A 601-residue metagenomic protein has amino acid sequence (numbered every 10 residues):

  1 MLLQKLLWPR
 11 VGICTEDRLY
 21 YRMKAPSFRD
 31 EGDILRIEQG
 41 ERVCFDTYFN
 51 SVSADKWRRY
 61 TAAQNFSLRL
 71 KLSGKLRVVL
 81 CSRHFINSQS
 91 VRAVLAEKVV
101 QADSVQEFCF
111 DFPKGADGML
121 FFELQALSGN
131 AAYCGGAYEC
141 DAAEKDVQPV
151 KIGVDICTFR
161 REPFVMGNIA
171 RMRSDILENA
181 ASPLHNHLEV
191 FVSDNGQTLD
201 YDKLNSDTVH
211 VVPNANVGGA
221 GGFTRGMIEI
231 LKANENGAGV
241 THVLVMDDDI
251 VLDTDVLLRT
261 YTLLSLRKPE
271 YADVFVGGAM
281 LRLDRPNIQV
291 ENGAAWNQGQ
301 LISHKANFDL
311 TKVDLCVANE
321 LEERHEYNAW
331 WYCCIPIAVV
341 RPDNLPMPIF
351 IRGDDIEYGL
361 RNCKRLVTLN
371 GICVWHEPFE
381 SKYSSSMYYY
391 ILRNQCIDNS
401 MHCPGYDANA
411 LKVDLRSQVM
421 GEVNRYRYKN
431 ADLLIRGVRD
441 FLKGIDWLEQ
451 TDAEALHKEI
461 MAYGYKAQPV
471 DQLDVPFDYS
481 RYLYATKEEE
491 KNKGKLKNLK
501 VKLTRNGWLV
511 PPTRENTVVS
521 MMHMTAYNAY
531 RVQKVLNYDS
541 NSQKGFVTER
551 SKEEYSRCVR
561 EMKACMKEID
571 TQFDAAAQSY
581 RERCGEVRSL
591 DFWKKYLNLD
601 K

Functional and structural regions predicted by a protein language model:
M1-M119, R393-N394, D398-K601: Terminal low-complexity segments of carbohydrate-biosynthetic enzymes
C134-E144, L369-S385: Active-site donor/metal-binding and catalytic loop motifs of nucleotide-sugar-dependent glycosylation enzymes
V150-D155, E189, E357: Cell-envelope/extracellular polymer assembly enzymes that use nucleotide-activated donors
M172-V212: Acidic donor-binding segment of Leloir-type glycosyltransferases
G237-V251: Short beta-strand-to-loop acidic/aromatic patch adjacent to the donor-nucleotide binding site
D255-S303: Conserved donor NDP-sugar-binding/catalytic core segment of glycosyltransferases
A306-C333: A recurrent flexible, glycine/aromatic-enriched loop bordering the glycosyltransferase active site that acts as
W330-Y332, I337, P342-L360, R365-V374 (+1 more regions): Donor nucleotide-sugar recognition loop
